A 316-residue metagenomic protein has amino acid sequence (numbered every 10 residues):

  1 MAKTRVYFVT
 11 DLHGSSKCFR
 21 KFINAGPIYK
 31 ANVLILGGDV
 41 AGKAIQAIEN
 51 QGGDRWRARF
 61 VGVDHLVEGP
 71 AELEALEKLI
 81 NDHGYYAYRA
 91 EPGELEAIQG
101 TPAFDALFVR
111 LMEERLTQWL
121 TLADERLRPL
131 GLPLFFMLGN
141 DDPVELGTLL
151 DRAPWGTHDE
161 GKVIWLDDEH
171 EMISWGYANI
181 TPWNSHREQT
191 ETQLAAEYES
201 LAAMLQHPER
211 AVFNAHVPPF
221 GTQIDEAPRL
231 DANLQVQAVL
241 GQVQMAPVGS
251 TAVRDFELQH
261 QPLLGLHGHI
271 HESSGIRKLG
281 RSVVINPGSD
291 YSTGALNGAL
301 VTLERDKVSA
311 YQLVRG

Functional and structural regions predicted by a protein language model:
K3-H13, E169-T181, V212-H216, V283-S289 (+1 more regions): Active-site-proximal beta-strand elements of phosphoester/diester hydrolases
D11, F19, L34, D39 (+7 more regions): Divalent metal-coordination and catalytic microenvironments
H13-K17, V40-I45, F136-G147, I180-P182 (+4 more regions): Active-site environment of divalent metal-dependent phosphoester hydrolases
G14, V163-E169, S185, Q189 (+3 more regions): Binuclear metal-dependent phosphoesterase catalytic core
R20-D167: Core catalytic region of metal-dependent phosphoesterases/phosphodiesterases, especially metallo-beta-lactamase-like
G26, K30-L36, A232, V253-H267: Proline-aspartate-enriched helix->loop->beta-strand connector
P102-E114, N214-Q261: Active-site-proximal segments of metal-dependent phosphoesterases and phosphodiesterases across multiple
D168-A211, D231, V243-G249: Binuclear metal-dependent hydrolase catalytic cores centered on His/Asp/Glu-rich metal-binding motifs
